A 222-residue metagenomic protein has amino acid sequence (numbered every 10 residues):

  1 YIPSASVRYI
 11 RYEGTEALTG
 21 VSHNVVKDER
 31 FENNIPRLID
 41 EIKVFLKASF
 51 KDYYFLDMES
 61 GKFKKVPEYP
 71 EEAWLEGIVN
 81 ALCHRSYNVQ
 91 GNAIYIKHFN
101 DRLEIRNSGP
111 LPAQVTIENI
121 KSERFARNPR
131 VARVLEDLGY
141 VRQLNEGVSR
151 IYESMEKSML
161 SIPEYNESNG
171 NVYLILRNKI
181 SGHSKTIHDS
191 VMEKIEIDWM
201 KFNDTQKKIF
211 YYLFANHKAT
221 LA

Functional and structural regions predicted by a protein language model:
Y1-A222: C-terminal regulatory or interaction extensions
